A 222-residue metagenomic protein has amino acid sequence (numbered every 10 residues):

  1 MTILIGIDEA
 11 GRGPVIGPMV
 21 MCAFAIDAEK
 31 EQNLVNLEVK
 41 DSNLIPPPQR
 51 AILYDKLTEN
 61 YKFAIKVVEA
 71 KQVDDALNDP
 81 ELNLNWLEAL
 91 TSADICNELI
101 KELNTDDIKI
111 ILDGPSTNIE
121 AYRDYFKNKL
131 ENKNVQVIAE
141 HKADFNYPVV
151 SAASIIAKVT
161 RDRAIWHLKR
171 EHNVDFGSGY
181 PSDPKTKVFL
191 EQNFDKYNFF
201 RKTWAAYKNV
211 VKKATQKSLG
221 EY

Functional and structural regions predicted by a protein language model:
M1-Y222: RNase H-like, Mg2+-dependent phosphodiesterase core, and more generally RNA phosphate-backbone-engaging helix-loop
